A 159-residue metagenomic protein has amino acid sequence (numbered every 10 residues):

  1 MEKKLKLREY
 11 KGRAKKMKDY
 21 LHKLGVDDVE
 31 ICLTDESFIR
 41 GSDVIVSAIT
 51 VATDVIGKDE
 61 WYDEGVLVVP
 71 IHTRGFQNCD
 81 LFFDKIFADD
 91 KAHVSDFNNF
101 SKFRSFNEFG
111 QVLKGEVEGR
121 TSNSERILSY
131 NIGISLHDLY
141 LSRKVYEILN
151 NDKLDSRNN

Functional and structural regions predicted by a protein language model:
M1-L24, T34: NAD(P)-binding Rossmann-fold cofactor-contacting core
E2-K4, G65, F83, E125: A general structural motif
K6, V69-P70, S129: Short catalytic-loop micro-motif centered on adjacent basic/acidic residues
G12, S37, L136: Short alpha-helical
L21, E60, L149: Active-site catalytic pocket residues across diverse enzymes, especially alpha/beta-hydrolases
G25-E30, S122-S124: A short helix-to-beta-strand connector/capping loop
D27-S101: Rossmann-like adenosine-cofactor binding region
C79-N159: Adenosine-phosphate binding glycine-rich loop
